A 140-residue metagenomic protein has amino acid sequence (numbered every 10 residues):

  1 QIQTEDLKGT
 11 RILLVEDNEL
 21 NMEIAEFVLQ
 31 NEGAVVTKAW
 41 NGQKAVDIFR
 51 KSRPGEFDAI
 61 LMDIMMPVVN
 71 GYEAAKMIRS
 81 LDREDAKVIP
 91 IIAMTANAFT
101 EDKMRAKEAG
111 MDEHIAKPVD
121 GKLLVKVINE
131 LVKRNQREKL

Functional and structural regions predicted by a protein language model:
Q1-L140: C-terminal compact regulatory domains
